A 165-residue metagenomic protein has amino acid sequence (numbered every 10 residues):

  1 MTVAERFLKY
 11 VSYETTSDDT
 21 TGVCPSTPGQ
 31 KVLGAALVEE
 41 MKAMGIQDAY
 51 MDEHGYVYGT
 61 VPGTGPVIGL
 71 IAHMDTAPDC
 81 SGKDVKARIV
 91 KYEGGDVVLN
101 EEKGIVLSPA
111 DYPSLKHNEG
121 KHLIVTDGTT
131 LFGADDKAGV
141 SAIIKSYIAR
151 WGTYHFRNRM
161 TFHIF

Functional and structural regions predicted by a protein language model:
T2-E5, P28, V32, A36 (+2 more regions): Conserved active-site and cofactor/substrate-binding residues in soluble primary-metabolism enzymes
T2-P28, V125: N-terminal capping segment at the start of a domain
D19, Q47-D48, H155-R159: Flexible, glycine/charged-enriched surface loops at secondary-structure junctions
G22-I71, D75: A non-catalytic alpha/beta surface segment that caps or lines the substrate-entry region of metallo-dependent hydrolase
V57-G63, G120, R159-T161: Self-splicing inteins and homing endonuclease
P66-Y154: Active-site metal-coordination/substrate-binding segment of hydrolases, especially metallo-dependent peptidases
R150, Y154-F165: Histidine/acidic-residue-rich, glycine-tolerant segments that coordinate divalent metal ions
